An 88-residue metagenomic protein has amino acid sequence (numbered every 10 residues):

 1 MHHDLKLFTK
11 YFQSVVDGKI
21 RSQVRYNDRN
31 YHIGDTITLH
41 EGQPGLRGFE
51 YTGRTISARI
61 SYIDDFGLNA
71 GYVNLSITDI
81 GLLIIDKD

Functional and structural regions predicted by a protein language model:
M1-D88: Catalytic phosphate/metal-binding cores of nucleic-acid and nucleotide-processing enzymes, i.e., regions that mediate
